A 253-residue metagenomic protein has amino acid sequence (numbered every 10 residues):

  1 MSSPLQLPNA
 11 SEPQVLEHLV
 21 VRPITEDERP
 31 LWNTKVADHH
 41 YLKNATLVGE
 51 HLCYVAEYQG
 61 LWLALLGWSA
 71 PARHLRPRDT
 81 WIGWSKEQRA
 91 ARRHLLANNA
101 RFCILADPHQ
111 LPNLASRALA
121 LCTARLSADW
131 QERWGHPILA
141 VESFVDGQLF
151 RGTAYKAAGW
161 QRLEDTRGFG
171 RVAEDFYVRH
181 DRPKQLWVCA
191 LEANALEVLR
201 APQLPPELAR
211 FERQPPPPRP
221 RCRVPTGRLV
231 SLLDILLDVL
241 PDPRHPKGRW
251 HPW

Functional and structural regions predicted by a protein language model:
M1-E26: Conserved N-terminal entry element of GNAT/NAT acetyltransferase domains
S2-S3, E197, P206-L208: Active-site- or DNA-interface-adjacent structural scaffold in DNA-acting proteins
E12-L16, K35, T46, P243-R244: Compositionally biased, charged N-terminal/linker segments
L16, I24-D27, F150, V224-G227 (+1 more regions): Short coil/turn linker and secondary-structure boundary residues
R22-N33, A37-C53, Y58-A195, L204: Acyl-donor binding region in acyl/amide transferases
A201: C-terminal functional segments of enzyme domains
P205-L233: Short, cationic low-complexity segments
C222-W253: Short, intrinsically disordered, charge-balanced linker/junction segments flanking boundaries in proteins
